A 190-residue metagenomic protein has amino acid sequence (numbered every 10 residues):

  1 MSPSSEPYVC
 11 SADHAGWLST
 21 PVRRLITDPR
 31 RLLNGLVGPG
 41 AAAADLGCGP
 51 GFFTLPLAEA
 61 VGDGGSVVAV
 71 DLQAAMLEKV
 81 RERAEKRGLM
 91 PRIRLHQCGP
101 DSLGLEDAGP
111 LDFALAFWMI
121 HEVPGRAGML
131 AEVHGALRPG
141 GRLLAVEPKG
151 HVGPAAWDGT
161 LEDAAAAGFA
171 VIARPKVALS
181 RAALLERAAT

Functional and structural regions predicted by a protein language model:
P7-I26: Class I SAM-dependent methyltransferase Rossmann-like catalytic core, especially the SAM/SAH-binding loop
R23-G40: Conserved alpha-helix/loop element of class I SAM-dependent methyltransferases that forms part of the SAM/SAH-binding
A44, P50, L55-L103: Class I SAM-dependent methyltransferase SAM/SAH-binding core
D101-A114: A short acidic, Gly/Pro-enriched loop at the edge of an enzyme's catalytic core that lines a small-molecule cofactor
D112-P124: A short SAM/SAH-binding and catalytic strip from SAM-dependent methyltransferases
A127-P139: A short glycine-rich, Lys/Arg-flanked "PGG" loop and its adjoining helix->strand segment in the class I
G140-E147: Conserved beta-strand signature within the Rossmann-like core of class I S-adenosyl-L-methionine
K176-T190: Core SAM-dependent methyltransferase catalytic element
